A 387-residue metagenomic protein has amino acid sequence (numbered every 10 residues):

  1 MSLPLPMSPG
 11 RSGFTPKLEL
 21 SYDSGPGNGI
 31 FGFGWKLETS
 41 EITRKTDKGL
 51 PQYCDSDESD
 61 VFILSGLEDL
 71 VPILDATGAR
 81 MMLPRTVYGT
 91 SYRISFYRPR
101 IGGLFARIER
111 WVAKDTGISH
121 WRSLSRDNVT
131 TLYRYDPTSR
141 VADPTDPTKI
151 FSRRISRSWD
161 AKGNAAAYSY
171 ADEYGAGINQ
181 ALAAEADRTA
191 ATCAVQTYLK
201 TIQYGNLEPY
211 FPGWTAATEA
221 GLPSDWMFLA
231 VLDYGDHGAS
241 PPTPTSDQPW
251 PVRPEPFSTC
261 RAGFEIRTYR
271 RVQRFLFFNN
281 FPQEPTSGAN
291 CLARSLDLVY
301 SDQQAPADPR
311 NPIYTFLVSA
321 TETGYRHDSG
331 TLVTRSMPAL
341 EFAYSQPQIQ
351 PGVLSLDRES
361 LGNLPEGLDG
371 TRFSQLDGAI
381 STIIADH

Functional and structural regions predicted by a protein language model:
M1-H387: Conserved catalytic cores of ATP-dependent inositol ring kinases
